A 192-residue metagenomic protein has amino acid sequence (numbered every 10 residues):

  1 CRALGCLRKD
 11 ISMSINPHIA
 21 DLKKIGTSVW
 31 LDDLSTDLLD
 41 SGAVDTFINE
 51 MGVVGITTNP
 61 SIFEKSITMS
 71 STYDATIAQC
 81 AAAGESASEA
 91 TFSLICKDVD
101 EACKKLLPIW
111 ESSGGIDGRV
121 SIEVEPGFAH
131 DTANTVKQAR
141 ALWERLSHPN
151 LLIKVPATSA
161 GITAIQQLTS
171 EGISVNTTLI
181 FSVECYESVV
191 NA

Functional and structural regions predicted by a protein language model:
C1-S12: Short, Lys/Arg-enriched N-terminal segments with co-localized hydrophobic residues within the first ~10-30 amino acids
M13-G42: N- or domain-start disorder-to-order transition segments that initiate the globular core
A20, D45, R140, T163-Q166: Alpha-helical segments flanking ligand/cofactor-binding loops in enzyme cores
G52-V53, S147, A164-V175: Glycine-enriched alpha-helix->loop->beta-strand junction motifs that scaffold or abut catalytic
I56, P60-K65, N176-Y186: Glycine-rich phosphate-binding active-site loops on the catalytic face of alpha/beta enzymes
T58, I62-T163: Active-site beta->alpha loop and helix N-cap motifs at the rims of alpha/beta catalytic domains
P149-T158, I173-C185: Catalytic beta/alpha-barrel core
V189-A192: Conserved phosphate-handling catalytic cores of large alpha/beta enzymes
